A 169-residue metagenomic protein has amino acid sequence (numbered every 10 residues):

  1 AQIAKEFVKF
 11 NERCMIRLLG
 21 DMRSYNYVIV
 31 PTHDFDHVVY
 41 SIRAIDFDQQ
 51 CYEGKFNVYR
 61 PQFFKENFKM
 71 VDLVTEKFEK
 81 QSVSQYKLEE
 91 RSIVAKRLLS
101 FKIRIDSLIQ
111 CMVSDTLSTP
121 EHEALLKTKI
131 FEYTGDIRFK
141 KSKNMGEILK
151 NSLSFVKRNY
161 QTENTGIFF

Functional and structural regions predicted by a protein language model:
A1-F56: Conserved kinase catalytic-core segment
F35-F169: C-terminal catalytic region of ATP-dependent kinase domains
